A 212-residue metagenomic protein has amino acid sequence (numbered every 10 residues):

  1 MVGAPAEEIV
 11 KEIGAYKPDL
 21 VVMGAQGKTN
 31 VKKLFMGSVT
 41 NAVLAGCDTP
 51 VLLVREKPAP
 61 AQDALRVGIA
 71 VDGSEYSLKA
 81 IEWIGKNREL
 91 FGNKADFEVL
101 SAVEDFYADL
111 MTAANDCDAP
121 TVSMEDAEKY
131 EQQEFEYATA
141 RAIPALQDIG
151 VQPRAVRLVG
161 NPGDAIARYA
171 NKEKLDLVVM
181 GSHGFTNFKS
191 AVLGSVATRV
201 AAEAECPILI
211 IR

Functional and structural regions predicted by a protein language model:
M1, L52, E98-L100, R154-L158 (+1 more regions): General small-molecule cofactor/ligand-binding pocket signal
M1-V21, P144-V178: Structural beta-alpha unit
M23-A42, Q62-A64, L177-E203: Glycine-rich, Arg-bearing micro-motifs that act as flexible, cationic patches
G24, V51-E56, I210-R212: Short beta-strand elements of ligand-binding domains
T40-P58: Short, structured interface segments
A64-V122, P144-V151: Small/aliphatic-rich secondary-structure junction motif
P120-E134: A short acidic, glycine-rich active-site loop that binds or catalyzes chemistry on phosphate/adenosine moieties
